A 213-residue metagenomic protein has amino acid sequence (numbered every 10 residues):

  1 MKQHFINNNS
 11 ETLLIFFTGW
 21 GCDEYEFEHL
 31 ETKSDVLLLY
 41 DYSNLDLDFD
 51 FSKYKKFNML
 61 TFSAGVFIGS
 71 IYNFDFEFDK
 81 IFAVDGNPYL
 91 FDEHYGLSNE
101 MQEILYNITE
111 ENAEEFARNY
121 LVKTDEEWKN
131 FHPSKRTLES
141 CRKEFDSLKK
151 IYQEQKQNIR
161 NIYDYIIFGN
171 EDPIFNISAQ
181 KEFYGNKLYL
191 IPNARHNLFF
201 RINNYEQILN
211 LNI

Functional and structural regions predicted by a protein language model:
K2-N44: Conserved HGGG/HGGXW glycine-rich cap/lid loop of the alpha/beta-hydrolase fold
L60-S70: Gly/Ala-rich beta-loop-alpha elbow adjacent to hydrolase catalytic centers
D75-I108, E144-Y152, I202-N204: Flexible "cap/lid" loop of the alpha/beta hydrolase fold
L90-H132: Helix-rich cap/lid subdomain of alpha/beta-hydrolase
K129-N161: Hydrophobic, aromatic-rich cap/lid helix
Y165-F168, D172: Short beta-strand/loop motif that positions the catalytic acidic residue of the alpha/beta-hydrolase fold
I191-I208: Catalytic histidine-centered segment of alpha/beta-hydrolase-like enzymes
